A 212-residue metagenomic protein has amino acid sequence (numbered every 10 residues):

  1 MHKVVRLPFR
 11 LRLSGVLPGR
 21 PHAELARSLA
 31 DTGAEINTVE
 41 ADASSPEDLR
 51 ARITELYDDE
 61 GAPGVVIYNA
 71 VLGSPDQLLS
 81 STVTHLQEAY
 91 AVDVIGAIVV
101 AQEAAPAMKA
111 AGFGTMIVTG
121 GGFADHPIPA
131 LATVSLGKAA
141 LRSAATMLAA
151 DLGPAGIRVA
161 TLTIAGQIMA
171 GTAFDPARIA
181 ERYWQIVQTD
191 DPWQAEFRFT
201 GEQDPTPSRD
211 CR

Functional and structural regions predicted by a protein language model:
R10-L25: Conserved glycine-rich Rossmann-like NAD(P)H-binding loop of the short-chain dehydrogenase/reductase
L29-E47: Rossmann-fold cofactor-recognition segment
G64-I67, Q87, G114-T119, A160: Conserved catalytic-site loops of classical short-chain dehydrogenases/reductases
I67-P75: Conserved NAD(P)H cofactor-binding loop of Rossmann-fold oxidoreductase domains
L72, L79-I98, L141: Catalytic Tyr-X3-Lys loop
A89, K109, T115-A140, G153 (+1 more regions): Catalytic loop of short-chain dehydrogenase/reductase
V92-G112: Amphipathic alpha-helical dimer-interface segment in Rossmann-like NAD(P)H-dependent oxidoreductases
S143-T146, P154-R212: C-terminal helical subdomain
